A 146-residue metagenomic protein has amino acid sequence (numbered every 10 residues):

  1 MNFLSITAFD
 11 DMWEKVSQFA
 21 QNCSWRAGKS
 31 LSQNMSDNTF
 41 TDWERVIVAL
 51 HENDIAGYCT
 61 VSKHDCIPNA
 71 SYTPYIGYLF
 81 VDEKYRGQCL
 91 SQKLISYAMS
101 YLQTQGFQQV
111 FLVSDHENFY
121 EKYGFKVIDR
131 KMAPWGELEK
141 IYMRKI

Functional and structural regions predicted by a protein language model:
M1-Q33, V46, L50-H51: Short amphipathic alpha-helix that is part of the acyltransferase structural core
D37-W43: Short loop/turn motifs at secondary-structure junctions and domain boundaries
E44-V46, E137-Y142: Short hydrophobic/aromatic beta-strand or adjacent loop that forms the aromatic wall/cage of a ligand/substrate-binding
V46-V48, D54-D65, Y75, F80: Conserved beta-strand in the GNAT
A70-T73, Y78, D82-E83, Q88-L90: Helix-adjacent hinge/juxtasegments
Y85, C89-Y97, F107: Conserved acetyl-CoA pyrophosphate-binding loop and the N-cap/start of the following alpha-helix in GNAT-like
T104, Q108, S114-L138: Conserved active-site alpha-helix within GNAT-family acetyltransferase domains
